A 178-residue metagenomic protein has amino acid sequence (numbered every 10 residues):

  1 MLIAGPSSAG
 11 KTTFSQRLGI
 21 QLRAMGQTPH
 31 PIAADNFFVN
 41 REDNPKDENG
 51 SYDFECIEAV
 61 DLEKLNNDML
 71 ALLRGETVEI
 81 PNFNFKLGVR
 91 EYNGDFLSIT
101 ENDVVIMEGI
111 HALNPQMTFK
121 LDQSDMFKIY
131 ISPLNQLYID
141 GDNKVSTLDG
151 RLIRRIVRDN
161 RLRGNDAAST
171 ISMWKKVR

Functional and structural regions predicted by a protein language model:
I3: Hydrophobic anchor at the beta1->P-loop junction of P-loop NTPases
S8: Walker A (P-loop) phosphate-binding loop of P-loop NTPases
K11: Conserved lysine of the Walker
I20-H30: Post-Walker A helix-loop "phosphate-sensing" segment adjacent to the P-loop in P-loop NTPases
H30-I32, V39-V89, V104: Conserved nucleotide-sensing/catalytic segment adjacent to the nucleotide-binding pocket in NTP-handling enzymes
N66-D125, T170-R178: Glycine-rich phosphate-binding loop used to anchor ATP phosphates in small-molecule kinases, encompassing both
T118-R178: Conserved NTP phosphate-binding and transfer environment spanning the P-loop NTPase/kinase superfamily
